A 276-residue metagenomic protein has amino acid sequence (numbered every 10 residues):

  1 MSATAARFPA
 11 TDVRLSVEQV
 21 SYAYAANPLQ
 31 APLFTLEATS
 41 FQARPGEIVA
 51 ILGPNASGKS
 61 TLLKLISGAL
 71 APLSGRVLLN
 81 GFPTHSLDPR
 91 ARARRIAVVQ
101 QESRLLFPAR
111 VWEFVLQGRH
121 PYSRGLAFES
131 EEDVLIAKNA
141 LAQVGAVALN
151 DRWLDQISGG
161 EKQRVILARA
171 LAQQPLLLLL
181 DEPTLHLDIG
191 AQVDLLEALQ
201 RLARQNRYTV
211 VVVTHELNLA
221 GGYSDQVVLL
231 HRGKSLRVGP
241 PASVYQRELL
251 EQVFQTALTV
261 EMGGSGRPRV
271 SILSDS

Functional and structural regions predicted by a protein language model:
L52-P54: The feature captures the beta-strand-to-loop junction immediately N-terminal to the Walker
S67: Helix-to-loop junction immediately C-terminal to a conserved catalytic motif
G75-P83, R92: Conserved ABC transporter NBD signature motif
W153-I157, E161: Conserved ABC ATPase signature
Q174: Conserved catalytic motifs of ABC-family nucleotide-binding domains
L178-E182: Catalytic Walker B motif of ABC-type/P-loop ATPase nucleotide-binding domains
V253-S276: ABC ATPase nucleotide-binding domains
